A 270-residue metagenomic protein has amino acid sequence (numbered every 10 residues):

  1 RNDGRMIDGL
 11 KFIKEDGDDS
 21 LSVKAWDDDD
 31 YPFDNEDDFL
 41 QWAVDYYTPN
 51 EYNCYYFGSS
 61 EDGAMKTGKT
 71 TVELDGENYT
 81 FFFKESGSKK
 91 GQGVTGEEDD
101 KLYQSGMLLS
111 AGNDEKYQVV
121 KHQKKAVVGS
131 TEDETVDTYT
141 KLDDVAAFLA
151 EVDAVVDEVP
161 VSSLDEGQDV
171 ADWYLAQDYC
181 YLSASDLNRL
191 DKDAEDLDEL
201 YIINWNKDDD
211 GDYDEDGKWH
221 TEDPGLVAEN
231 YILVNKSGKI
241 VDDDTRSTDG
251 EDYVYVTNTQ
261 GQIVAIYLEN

Functional and structural regions predicted by a protein language model:
R1-N270: Extracellular adhesion/carbohydrate-binding repeat motifs centered on closely spaced tryptophans
